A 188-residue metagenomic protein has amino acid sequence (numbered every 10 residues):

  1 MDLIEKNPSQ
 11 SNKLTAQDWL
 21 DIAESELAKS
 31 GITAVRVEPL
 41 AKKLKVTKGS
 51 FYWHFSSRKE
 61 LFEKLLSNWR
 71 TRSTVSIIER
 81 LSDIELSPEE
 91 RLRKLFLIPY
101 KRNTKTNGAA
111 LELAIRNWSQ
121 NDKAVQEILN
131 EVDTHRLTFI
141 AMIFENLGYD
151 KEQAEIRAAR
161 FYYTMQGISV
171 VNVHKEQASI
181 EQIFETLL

Functional and structural regions predicted by a protein language model:
M1-L14: N-terminal intrinsically disordered/low-complexity leader segments
N12-E24, L40, L65-W69, S73: Generic hydrophobic, amphipathic alpha-helix propensity
D18, E26-E60, K64: Helix-turn-helix
I22-S30, S76, R80, I115 (+1 more regions): Solvent-exposed, amphipathic alpha-helical segments
R58, L65, W69-S73, I84 (+2 more regions): Hydrophobic/aromatic residues within well-ordered alpha-helical segments
K64, I78-A109, A158-F161: Hydrophobic alpha-helical connector segments
K105-L113, Q120-G148, I156: Amphipathic alpha-helical packing segments from all-alpha helical-bundle domains
Q126-N130, E145-L188: Hydrophobic/aromatic-rich alpha-helical bundle segments in the mid-to-C-terminal region
